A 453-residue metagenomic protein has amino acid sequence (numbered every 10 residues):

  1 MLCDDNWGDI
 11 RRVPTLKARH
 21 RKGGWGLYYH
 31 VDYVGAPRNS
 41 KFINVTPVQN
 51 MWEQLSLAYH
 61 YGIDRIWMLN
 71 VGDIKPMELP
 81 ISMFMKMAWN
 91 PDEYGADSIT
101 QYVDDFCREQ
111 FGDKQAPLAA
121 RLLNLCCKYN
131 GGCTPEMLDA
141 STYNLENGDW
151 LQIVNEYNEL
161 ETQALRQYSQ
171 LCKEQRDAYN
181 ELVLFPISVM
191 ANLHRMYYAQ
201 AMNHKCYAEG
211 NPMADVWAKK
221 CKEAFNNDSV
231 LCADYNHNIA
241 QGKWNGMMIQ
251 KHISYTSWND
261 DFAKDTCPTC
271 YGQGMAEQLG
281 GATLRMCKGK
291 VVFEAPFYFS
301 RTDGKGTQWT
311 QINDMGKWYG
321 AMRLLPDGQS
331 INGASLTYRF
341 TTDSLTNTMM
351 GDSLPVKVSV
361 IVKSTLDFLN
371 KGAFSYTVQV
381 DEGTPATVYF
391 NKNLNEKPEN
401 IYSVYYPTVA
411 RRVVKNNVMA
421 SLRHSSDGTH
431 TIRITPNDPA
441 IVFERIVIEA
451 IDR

Functional and structural regions predicted by a protein language model:
M1-T307, T429: Substrate-binding groove of N-acetylhexosamine-processing glycoside hydrolases
C267-R453: Extracytoplasmic
